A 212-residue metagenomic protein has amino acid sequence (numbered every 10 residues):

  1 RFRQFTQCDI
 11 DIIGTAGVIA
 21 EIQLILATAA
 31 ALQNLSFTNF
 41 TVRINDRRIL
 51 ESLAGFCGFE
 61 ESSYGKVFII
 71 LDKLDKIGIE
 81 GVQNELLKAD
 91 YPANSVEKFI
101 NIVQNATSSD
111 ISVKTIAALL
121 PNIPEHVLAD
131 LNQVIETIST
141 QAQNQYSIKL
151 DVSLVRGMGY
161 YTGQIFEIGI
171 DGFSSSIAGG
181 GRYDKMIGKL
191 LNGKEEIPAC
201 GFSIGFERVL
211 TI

Functional and structural regions predicted by a protein language model:
R1-T38, R48, Q83-I212: Positively charged, Gly/Ser-enriched RNA/tRNA-binding surfaces
S36-V42, E61-G65: Short secondary-structure capping/junction motifs at helix and strand boundaries
R43-I44, F68, D151: A generic structural motif
I44-C57, D72-G78: Short, conserved secondary-structure transition motifs
F59-N84, I170-F173: Acidic, His- and aromatic-enriched active-site or binding-groove loops in soluble protein domains that engage sugars
